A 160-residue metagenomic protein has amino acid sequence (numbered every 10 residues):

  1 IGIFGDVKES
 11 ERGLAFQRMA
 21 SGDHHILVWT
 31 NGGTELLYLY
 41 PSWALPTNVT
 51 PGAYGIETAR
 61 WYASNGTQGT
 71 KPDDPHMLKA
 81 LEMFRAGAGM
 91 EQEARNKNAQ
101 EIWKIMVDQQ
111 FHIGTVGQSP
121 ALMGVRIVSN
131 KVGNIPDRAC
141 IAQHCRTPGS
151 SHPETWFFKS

Functional and structural regions predicted by a protein language model:
I1-S10, K79-M83: A local structural motif
L14-S160: Detector for C-terminal structural segments
